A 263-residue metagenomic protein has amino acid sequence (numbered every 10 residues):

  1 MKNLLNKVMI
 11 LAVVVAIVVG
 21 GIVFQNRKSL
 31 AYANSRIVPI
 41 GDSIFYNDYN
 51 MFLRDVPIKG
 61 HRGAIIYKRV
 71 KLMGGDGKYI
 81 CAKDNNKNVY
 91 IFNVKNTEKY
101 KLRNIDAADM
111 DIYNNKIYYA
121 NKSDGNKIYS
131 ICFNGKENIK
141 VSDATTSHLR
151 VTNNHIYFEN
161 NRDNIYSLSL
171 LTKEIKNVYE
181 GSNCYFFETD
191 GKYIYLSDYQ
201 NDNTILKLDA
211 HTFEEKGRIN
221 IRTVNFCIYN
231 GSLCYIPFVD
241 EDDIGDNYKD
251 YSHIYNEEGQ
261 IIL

Functional and structural regions predicted by a protein language model:
M1-V14: N-terminal Sec-pathway targeting helices
V14-I22: Hydrophobic h-region of N-terminal signal peptides that target proteins for export in Gram-negative bacteria
G21-L30, N47-Y67, K87-L102, G125-V141 (+3 more regions): Surface-exposed loop/turn elements that mediate protein-protein interactions on large endomembrane-trafficking
L30-P39, Y67-G77, I105-N114, D143-N153 (+2 more regions): Repeated scaffold domains used in trafficking and secretory/extracellular systems, primarily beta-propellers
I40, N47-Y49, D76, N85-N86 (+10 more regions): Short loop/turn segments that connect beta-strands within the blades of beta-propeller domains, predominantly WD40
Y46-N47, C81-K83, Y118-A120, Y157-E159 (+2 more regions): Residue position within the beta-strands of beta-propeller blades
A108-D109, N115-K116, T223-V224, G231-H253 (+1 more regions): Extracytoplasmic electrostatic interaction patches
I156-Y166, Y185-E188, I194, Y199 (+1 more regions): Solenoidal tandem-repeat scaffolds enriched in leucines and small polar residues
